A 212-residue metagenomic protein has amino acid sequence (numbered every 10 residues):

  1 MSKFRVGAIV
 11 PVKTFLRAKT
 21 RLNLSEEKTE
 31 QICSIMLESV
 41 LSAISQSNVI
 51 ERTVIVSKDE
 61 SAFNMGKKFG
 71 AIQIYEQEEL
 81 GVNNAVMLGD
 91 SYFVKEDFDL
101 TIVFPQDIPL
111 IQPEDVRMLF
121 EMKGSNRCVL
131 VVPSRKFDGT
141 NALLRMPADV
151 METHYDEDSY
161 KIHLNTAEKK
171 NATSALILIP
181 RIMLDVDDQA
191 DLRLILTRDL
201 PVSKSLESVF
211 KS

Functional and structural regions predicted by a protein language model:
M1-L22: N-terminal nucleotide-binding beta1-loop-alpha1 segment
S2, E168-S212: Conserved alpha/beta core of the MobA/IspD/sugar-nucleotide pyrophosphorylase nucleotidyltransferase superfamily
S34-V49: A short, N-terminal amphipathic alpha-helix
N48-I72: Acidic donor-binding segment of Leloir-type glycosyltransferases
K67-L100: Short phosphate-binding loop-to-helix
P105-P109: The conserved acidic donor/metal-binding loop of glycosyltransferases
I111-F137: Conserved donor-nucleotide/metal-binding helix-loop-beta segment in metal-dependent transferases, i.e., the alpha-helix
L144-A167: Short, glycine-/small-residue-rich phosphate/pyrophosphate-handling segment
